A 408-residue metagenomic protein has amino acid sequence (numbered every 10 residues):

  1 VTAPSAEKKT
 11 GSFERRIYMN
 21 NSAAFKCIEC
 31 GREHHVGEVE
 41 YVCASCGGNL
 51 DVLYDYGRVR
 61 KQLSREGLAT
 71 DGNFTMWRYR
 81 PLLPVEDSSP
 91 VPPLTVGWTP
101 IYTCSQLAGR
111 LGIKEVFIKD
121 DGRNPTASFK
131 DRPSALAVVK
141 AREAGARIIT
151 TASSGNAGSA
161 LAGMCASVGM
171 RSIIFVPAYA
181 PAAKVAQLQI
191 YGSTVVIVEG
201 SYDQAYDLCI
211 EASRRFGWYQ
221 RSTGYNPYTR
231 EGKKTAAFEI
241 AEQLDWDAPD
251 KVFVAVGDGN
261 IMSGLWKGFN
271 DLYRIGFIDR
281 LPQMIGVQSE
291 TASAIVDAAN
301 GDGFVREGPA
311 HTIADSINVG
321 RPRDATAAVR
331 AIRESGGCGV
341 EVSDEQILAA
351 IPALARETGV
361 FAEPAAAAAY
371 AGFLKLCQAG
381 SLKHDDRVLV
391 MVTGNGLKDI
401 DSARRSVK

Functional and structural regions predicted by a protein language model:
A3-E7: Short amphipathic, helix-prone segments within low-complexity/disordered or flexible regions
K8-Y18: Short, Lys/Arg-enriched N-terminal segments with co-localized hydrophobic residues within the first ~10-30 amino acids
Y18-K408: PLP-dependent amino-acid enzyme catalytic core
